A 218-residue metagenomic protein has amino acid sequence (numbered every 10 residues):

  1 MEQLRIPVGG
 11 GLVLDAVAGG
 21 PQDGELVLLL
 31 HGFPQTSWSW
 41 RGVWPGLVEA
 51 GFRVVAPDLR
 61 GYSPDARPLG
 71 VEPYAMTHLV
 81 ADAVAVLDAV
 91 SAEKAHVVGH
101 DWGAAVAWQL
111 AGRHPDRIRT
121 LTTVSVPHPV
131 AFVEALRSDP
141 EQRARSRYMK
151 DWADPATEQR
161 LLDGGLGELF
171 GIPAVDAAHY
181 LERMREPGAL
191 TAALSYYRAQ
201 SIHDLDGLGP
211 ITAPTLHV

Functional and structural regions predicted by a protein language model:
M1-Q3, G11-L14, G19-P21, L26 (+3 more regions): Flexible "cap/lid" subdomain of the alpha/beta-hydrolase fold that forms the substrate-access gate
G10-G11, G32: Residue-level detection of beta-strand-connecting loop/turn positions
L29-G32, A56: Structural cue for short, hydrophobic secondary-structure segments
G32-Q35, D101: Active-site glycine-rich loops that stabilize anionic/oxyanionic intermediates across multiple enzyme folds
P34-G42, V54: Serine-hydrolase catalytic-loop signature spanning alpha/beta hydrolases and amidase-signature enzymes
V43-W44, L110: A short, amphipathic alpha-helix embedded in the catalytic core of nucleotide-handling enzymes
L47-V48: Hydrophobic alpha-helical packing residues
